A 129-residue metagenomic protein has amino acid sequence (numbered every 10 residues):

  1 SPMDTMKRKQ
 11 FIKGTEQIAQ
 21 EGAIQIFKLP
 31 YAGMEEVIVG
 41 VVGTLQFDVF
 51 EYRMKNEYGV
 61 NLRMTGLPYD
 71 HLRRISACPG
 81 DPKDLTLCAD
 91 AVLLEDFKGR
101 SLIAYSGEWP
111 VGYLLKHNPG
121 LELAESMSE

Functional and structural regions predicted by a protein language model:
S1-E129: Structural and coupling elements of P-loop NTPases
